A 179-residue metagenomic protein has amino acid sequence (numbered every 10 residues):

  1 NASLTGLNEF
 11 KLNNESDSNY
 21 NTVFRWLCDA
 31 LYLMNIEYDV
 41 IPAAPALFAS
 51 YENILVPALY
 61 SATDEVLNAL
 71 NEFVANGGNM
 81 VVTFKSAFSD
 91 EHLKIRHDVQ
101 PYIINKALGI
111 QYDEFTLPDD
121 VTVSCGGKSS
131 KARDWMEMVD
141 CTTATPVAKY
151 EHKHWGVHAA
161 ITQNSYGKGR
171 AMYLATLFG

Functional and structural regions predicted by a protein language model:
N1-Y51: Aromatic-Pro/Gly-enriched surface loop or interdomain linker that acts as a lid/target-recognition segment
A49, P57-G179: A conserved amphipathic helix/loop scaffold that creates a polar/acidic microenvironment used either to coordinate
I54: Conserved SAM-binding loop
